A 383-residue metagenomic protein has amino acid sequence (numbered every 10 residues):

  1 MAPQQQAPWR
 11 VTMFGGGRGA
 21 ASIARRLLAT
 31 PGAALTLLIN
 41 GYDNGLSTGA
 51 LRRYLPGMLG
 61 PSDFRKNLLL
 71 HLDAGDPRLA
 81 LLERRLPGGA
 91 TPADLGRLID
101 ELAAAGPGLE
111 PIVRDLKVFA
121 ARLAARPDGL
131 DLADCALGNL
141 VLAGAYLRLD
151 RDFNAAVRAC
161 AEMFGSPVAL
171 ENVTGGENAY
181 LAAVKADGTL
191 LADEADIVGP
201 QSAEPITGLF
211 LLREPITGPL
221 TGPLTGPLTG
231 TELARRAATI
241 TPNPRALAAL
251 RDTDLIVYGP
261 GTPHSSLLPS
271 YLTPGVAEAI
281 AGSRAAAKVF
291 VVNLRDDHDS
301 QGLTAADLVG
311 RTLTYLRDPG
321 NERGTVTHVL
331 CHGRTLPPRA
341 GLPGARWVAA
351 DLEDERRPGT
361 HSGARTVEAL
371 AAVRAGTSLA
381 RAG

Functional and structural regions predicted by a protein language model:
M1-T12, R18-L37, G45-T48, L140-I256 (+1 more regions): Conserved catalytic alpha/beta core of Sir2/sirtuin-type deacylases, generalized to analogous enzyme cores that bind
G41-P215: Electropositive, gly/pro-rich neighborhoods at or near active sites that engage anionic ligands
